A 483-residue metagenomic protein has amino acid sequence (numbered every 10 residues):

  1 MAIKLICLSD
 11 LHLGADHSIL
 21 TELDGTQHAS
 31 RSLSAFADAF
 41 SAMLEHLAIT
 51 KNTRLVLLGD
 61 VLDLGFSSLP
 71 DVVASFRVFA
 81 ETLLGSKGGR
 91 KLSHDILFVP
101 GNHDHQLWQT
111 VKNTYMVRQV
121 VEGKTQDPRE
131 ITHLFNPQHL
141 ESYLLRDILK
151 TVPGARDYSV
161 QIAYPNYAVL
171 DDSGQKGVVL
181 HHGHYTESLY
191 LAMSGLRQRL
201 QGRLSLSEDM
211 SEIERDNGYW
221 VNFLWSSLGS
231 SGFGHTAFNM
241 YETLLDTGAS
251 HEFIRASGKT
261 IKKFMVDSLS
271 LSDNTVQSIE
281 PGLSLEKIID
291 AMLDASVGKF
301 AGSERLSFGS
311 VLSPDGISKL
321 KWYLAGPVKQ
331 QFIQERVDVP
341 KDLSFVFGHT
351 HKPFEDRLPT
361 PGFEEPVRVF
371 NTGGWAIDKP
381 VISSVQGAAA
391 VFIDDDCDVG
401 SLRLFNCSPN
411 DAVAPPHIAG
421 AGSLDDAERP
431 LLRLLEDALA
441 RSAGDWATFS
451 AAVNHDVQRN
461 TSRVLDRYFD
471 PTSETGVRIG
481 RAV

Functional and structural regions predicted by a protein language model:
M1-V483: Extended recognition/assembly regions associated with phosphoester-bond processing machinery
